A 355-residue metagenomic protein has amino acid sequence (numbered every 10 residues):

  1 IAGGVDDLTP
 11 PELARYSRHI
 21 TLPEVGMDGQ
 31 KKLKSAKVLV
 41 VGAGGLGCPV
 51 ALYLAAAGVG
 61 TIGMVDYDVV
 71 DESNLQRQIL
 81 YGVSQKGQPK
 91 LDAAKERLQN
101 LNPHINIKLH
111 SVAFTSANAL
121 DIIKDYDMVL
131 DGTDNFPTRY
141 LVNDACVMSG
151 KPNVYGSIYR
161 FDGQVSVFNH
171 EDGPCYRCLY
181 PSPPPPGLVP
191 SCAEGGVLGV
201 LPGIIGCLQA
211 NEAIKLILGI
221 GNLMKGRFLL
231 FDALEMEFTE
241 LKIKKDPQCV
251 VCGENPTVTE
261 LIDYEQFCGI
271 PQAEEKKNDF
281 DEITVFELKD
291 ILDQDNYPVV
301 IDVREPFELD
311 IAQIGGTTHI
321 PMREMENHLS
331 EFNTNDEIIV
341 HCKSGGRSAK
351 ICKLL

Functional and structural regions predicted by a protein language model:
I1-D279, E305-F307, G316-N327, F332-D336 (+1 more regions): Adenine nucleotide-associated cytosolic modules
V285-Q294, V299, P306-I311, G315-E337 (+1 more regions): Short polar/charged helix/loop
